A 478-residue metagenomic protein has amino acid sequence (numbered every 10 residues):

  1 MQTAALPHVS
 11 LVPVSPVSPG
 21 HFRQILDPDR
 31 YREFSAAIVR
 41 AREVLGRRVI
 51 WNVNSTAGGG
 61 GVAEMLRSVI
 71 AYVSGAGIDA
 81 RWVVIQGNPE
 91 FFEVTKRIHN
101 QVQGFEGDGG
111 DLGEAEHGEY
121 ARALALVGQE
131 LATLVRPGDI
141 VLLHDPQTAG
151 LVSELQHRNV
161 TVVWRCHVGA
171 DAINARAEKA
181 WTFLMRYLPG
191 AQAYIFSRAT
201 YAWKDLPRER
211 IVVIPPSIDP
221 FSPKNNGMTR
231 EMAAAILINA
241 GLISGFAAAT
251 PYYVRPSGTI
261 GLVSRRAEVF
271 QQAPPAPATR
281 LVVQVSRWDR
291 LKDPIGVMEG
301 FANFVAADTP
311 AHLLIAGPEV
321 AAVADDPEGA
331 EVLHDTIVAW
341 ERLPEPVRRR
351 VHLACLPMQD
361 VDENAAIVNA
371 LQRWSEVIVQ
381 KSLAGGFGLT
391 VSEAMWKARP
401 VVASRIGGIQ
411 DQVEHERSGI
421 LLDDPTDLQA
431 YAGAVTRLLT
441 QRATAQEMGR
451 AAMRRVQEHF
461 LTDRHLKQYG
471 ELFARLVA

Functional and structural regions predicted by a protein language model:
M1-A478: Catalytic cores of nucleotide-sugar-dependent glycosyltransferases that transfer UDP/GDP/TDP-activated
